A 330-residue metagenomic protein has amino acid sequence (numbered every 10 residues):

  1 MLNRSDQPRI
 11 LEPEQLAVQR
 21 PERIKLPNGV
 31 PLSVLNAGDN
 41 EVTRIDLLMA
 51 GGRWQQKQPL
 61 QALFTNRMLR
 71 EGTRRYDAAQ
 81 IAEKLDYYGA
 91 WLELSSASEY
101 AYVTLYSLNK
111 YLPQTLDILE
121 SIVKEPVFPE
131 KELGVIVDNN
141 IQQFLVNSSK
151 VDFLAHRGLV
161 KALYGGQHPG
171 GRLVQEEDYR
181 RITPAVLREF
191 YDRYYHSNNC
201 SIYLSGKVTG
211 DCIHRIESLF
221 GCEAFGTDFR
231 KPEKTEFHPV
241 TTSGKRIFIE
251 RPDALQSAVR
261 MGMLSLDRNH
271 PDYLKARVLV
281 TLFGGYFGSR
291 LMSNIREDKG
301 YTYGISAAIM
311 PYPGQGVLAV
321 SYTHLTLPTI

Functional and structural regions predicted by a protein language model:
M1-D6, K25, N36, Q80-K231 (+1 more regions): Charge-rich, well-structured scaffold segments of protease-associated domains
M1-E83, R188-N294: His/Glu-rich zincin catalytic helix
T326-I330: A short, hydrophobic C-terminal helix/tail in secreted or cell-surface proteins
